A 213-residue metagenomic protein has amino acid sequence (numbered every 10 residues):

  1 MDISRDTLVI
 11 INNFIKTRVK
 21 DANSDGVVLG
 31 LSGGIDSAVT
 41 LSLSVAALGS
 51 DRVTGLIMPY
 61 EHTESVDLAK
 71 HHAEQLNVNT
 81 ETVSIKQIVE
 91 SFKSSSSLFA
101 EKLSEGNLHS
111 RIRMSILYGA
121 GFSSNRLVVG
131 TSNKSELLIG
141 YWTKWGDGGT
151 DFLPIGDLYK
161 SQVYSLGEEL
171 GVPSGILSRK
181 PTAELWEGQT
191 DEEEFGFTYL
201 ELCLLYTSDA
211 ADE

Functional and structural regions predicted by a protein language model:
M1-G140: ATP-dependent adenylation/nucleotidyltransferase module used to activate substrates
E74, E105-R113, L127-T198: Catalytic subdomain that performs nucleotidyl-dependent activation
E201-L205: Short alpha-helical "packing" element that flanks the helix-turn-helix/winged-helix DNA-binding module
Y206-E213: Conserved small/polar residues in nucleotide/adenosyl-binding loops
